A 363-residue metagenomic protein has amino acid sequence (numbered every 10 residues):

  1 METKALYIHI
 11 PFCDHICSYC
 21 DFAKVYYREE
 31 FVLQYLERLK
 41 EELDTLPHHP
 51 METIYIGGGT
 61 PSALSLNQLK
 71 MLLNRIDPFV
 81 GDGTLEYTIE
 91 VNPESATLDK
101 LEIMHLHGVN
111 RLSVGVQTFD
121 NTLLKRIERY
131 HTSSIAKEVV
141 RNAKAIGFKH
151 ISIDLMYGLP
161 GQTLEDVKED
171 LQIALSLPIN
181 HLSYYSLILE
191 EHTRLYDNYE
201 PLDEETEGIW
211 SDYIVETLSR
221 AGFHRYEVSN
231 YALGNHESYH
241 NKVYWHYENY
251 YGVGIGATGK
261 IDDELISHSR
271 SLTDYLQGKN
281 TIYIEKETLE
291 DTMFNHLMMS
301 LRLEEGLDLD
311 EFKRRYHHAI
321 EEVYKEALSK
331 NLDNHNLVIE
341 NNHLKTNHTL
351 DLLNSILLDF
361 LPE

Functional and structural regions predicted by a protein language model:
E2-I10: Immediate flanking context of iron-sulfur cluster ligation sites
T3, K24-L46, M51-H318: C-terminal scaffold of the Radical SAM
P11-F22: Local cysteine-cluster metal-coordination motifs and their immediate loop/turn environment, predominantly Fe-S cluster
D14, D308-L309, L353: Internal amphipathic alpha-helical segments of the cytochrome P450 catalytic fold
H318-K330: Short amphipathic alpha-helical interaction segments
L332-N342: A short, conserved structural fragment
H343-N347: Minor-groove-contacting beta-hairpin "wing" of winged helix-turn-helix DNA-binding domains
T349-E363: Short, amphipathic alpha-helical interaction segments positioned at domain boundaries
